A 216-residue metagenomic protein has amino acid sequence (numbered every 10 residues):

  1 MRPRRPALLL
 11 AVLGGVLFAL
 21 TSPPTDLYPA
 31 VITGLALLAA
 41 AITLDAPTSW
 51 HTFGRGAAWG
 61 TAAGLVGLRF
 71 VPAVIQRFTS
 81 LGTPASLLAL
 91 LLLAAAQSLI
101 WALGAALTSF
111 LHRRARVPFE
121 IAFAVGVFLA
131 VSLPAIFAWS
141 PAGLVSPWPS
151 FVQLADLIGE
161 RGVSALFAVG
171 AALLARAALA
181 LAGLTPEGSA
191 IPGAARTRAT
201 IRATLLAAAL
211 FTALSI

Functional and structural regions predicted by a protein language model:
R2-I216: Membrane-embedded alpha-helical bundles of multi-pass enzymes that act on lipidic or dolichyl-linked glycan substrates
